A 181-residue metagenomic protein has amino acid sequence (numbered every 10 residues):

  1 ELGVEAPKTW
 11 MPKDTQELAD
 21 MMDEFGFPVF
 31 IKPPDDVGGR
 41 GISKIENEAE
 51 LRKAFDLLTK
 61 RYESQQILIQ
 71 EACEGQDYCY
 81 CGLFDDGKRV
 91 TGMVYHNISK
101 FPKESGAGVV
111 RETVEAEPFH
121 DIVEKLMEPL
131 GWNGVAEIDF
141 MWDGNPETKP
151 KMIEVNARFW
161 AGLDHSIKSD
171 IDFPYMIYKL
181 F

Functional and structural regions predicted by a protein language model:
E1-G41: A conserved helix-loop-beta module that forms one wall/lid of the active-site cleft in ATP-utilizing catalytic domains
A6, S64-Q66, N133-E137: Short secondary-structure junction motifs
P7, R40, Y78-Y80, I138 (+1 more regions): Change "...and in nucleic-acid phosphodiester-cleaving endonucleases..." to "...and in nucleic-acid processing enzymes
K32, I153-N156: Active-site ExK catalytic segment of metal-dependent nucleases
G38-G39, P102-S105, W160-D164: Short small-residue beta-strand/loop micro-motif enriched in glycine and branched aliphatics
E46-S105, R111-L126, L130, M141-K151: Phosphate-binding site of ATP-dependent enzymes
V114-W142, N156-F181: Active-site "cap" helix and flanking loop/linker of ATP-utilizing ligase/carboxylase catalytic domains
